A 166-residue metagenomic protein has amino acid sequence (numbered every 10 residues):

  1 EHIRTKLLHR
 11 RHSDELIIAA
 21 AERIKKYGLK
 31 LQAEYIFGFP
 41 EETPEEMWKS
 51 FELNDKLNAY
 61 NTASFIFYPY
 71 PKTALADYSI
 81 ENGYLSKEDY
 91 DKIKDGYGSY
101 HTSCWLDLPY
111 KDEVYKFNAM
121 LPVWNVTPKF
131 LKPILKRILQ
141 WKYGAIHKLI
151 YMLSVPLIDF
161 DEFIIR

Functional and structural regions predicted by a protein language model:
E1-L139: A structural motif corresponding to the C-terminal lobe/cap of the Radical SAM core domain
A119-R166: Alpha-helical membrane-targeting segments
